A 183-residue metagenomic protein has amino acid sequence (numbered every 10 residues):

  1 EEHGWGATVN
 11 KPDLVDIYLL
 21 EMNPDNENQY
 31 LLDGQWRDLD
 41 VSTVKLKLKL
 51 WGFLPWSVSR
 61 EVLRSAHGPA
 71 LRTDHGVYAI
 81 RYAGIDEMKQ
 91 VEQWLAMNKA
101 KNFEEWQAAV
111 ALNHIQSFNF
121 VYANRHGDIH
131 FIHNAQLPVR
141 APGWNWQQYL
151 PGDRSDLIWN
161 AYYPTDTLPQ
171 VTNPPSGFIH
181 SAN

Functional and structural regions predicted by a protein language model:
E1-N183: Mature extracytoplasmic enzyme cores
